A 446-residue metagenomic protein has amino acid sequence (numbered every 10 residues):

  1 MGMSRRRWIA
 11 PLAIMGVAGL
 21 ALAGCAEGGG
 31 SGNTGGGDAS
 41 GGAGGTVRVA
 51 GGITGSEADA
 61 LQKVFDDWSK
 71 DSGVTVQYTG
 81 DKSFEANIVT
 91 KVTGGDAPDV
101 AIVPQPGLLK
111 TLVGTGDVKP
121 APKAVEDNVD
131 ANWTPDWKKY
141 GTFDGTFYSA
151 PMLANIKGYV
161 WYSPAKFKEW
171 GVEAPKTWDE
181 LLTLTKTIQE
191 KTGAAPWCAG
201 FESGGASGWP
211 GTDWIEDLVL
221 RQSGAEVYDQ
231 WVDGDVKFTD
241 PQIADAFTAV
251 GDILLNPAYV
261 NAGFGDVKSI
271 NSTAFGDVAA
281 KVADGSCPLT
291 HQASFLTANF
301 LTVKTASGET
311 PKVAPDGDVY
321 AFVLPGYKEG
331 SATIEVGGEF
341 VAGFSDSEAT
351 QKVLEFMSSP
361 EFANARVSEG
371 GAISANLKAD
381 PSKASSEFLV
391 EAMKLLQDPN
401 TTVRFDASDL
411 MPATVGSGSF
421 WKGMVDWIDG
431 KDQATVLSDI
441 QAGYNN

Functional and structural regions predicted by a protein language model:
G2-K110, A124-V129, K328, A365 (+2 more regions): Conserved N-terminal structural module of periplasmic/extracytoplasmic solute-binding proteins
T79-I88, P106, W178-T183, F264-A280 (+1 more regions): Short helix-initiation/N-cap motifs at beta->coil->alpha
P106-G158, D318: Hinge/lid segment of periplasmic solute-binding proteins
P122-T134, F201, G205, L220-A246 (+2 more regions): Short, solvent-exposed loop/beta-turn-alpha elements that line the ligand-binding surface or hinge of extracytoplasmic
A150-P151, L182-T239: Extracytoplasmic/periplasmic solute-binding protein
V232-K268: Glycine-centered hinge/linker elements that transmit conformational signals in sensory and ligand-binding systems
L289-F295, V303-A372: Extracytoplasmic/periplasmic substrate-recognition and gating elements
E369-P381, V390-N446: C-terminal capping/gating helix-and-loop segments adjacent to ligand/active sites or protein-protein/ligand interfaces
